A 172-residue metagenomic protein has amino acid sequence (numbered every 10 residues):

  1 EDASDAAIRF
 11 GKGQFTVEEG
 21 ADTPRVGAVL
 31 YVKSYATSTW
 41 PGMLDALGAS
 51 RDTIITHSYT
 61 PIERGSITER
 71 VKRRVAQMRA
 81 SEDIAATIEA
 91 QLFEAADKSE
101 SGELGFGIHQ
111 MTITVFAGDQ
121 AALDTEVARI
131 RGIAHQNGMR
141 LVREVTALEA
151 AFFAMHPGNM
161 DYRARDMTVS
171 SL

Functional and structural regions predicted by a protein language model:
E1-S171: Extended, folded cores of ATP/NTP-driven motor/assembly subunits in large transport and secretion machines
